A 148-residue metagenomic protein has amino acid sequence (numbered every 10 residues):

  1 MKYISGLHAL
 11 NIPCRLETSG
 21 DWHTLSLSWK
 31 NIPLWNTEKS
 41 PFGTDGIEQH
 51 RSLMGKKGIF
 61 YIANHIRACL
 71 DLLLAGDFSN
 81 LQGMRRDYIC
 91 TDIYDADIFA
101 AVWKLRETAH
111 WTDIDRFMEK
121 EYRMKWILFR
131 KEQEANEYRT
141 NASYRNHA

Functional and structural regions predicted by a protein language model:
M1-R51: Short gly/ser-rich loop at a beta-strand->alpha-helix junction or flexible surface loop bordering the NTP-binding
E48-A148: Hydrophobic alpha-helical interaction segments
